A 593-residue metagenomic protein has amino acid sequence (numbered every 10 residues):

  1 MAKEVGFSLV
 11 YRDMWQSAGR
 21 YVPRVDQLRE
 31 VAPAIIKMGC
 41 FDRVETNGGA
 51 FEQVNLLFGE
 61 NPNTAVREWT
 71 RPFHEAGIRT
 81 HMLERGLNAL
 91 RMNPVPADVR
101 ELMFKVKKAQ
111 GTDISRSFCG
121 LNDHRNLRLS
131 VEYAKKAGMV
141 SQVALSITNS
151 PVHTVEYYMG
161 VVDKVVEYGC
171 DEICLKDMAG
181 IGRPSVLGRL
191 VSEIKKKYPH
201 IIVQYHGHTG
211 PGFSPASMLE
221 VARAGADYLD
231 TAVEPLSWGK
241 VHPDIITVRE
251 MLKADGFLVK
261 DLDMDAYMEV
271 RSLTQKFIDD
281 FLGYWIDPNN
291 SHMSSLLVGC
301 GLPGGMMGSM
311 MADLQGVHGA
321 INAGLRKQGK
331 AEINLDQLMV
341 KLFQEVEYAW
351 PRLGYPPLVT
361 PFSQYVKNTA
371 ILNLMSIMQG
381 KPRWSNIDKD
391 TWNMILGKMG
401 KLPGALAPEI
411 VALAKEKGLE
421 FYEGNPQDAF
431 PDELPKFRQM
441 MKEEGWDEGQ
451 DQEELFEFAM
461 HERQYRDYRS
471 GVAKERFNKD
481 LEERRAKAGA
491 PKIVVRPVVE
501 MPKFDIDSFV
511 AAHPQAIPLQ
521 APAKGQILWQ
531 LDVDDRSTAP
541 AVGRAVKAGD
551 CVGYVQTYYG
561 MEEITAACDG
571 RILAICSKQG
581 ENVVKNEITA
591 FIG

Functional and structural regions predicted by a protein language model:
M14, S117, I173, G225 (+2 more regions): Conserved, mostly hydrophobic/aromatic
P33, D42-R43, G48-D163, G180: Active-site beta->alpha loop and helix N-cap motifs at the rims of alpha/beta catalytic domains
I36-V54, N289-L297, G301-P514: Terminal or standalone catalytic/regulatory effector modules within metabolic enzymes and repeat proteins
S117, D177, A224-P243: Glycine-rich phosphate-binding active-site loops on the catalytic face of alpha/beta enzymes
H153-V165, P211-D227: Catalytic cores of alpha/beta
S237-L262: C-terminal helical cap(s) of enzyme catalytic domains, especially alpha/beta-barrels
V498-Y554, M561-E563, D569: Acidic, low-complexity mobile loops and tails
R544, D550, E581, E587-I588: Structural motif
